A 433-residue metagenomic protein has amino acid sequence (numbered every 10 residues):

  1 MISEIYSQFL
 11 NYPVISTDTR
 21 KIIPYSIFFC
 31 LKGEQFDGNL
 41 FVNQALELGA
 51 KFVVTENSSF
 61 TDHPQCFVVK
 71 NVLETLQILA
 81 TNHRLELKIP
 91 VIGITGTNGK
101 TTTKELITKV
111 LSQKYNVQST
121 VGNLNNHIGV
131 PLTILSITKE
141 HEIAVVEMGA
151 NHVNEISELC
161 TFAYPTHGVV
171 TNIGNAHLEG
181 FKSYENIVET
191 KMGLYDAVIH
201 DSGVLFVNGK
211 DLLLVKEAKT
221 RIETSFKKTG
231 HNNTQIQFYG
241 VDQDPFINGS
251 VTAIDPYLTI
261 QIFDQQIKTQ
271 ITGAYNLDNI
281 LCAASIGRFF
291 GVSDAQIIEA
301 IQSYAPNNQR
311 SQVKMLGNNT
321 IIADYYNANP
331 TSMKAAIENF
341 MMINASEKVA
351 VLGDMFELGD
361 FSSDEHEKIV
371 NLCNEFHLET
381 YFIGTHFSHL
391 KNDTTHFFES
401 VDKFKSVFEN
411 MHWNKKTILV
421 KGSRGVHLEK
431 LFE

Functional and structural regions predicted by a protein language model:
M1-I78, N82, T272, M341-A345 (+2 more regions): N-terminal leader/targeting and accessory segments in enzymes
S26, A45, L79, I94 (+12 more regions): Residue-level signal for inorganic ion chemistry
L31-F36, N307-Q309, Y325-T394, S423: Active-site beta-alpha connecting loops in nucleotide-dependent enzymes
T55-H63, V169-T320, A345-S346, E367-E379 (+2 more regions): Acidic, Mg2+-coordinating active-site environments of NTP-dependent enzymes
E74-L205, G209, L213-N232, F263 (+3 more regions): Phosphate-binding loop of NTP-binding sites
I94, N308-R310, G425, E429-K430: ATP-dependent carboxylate/acyl-activation modules
F397, K416-E433: Peripheral docking tails and interdomain loops at the edges of cofactor- or intermediate-handling domains
